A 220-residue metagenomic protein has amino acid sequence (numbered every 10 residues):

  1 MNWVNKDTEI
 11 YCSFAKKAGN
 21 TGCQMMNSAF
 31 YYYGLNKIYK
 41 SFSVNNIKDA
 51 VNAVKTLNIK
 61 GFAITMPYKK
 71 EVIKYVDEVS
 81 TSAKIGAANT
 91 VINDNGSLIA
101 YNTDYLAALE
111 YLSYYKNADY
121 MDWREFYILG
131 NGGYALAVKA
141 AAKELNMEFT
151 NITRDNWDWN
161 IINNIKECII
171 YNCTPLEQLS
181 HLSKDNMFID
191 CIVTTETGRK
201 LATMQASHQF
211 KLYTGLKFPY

Functional and structural regions predicted by a protein language model:
N2-Y115: Phosphate/diphosphate ligand-binding glycine-rich loop within oxidoreductases
W3-N5, Y120-M121, S180-N186: Short, conserved loop/helix-junction motifs that constitute active-site signature segments in enzyme catalytic cores
I10, G61, E125, C168-Y171 (+1 more regions): Structural motif
N46-A50, D158-I161, Q178: Short acidic active-site motifs
I64-E71, Y134, T174-Q178, V193-T194: Short glycine-rich anion-binding loops that position phosphate/pyrophosphate groups of nucleotides and phosphorylated
A100-L106, L112-M147, N151: Glycine-rich adenosine-cofactor-binding loop
I161-L182, I189: Rossmann-like NAD(P)-binding element
M187-Y220: Adenosine-phosphate binding glycine-rich loop
